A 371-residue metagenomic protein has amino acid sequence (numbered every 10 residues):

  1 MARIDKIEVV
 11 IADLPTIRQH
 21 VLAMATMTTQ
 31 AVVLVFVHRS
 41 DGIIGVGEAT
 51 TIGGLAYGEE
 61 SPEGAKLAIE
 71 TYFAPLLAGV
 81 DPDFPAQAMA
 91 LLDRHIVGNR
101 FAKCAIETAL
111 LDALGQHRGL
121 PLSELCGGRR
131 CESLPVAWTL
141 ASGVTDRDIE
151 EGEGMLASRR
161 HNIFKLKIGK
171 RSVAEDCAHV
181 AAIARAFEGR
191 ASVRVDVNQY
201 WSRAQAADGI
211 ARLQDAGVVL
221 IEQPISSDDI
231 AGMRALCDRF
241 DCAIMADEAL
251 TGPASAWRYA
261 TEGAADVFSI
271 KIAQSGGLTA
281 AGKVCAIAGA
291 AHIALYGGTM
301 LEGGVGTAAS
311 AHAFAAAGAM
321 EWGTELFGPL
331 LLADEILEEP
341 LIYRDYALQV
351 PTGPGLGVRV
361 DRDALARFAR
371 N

Functional and structural regions predicted by a protein language model:
A2-V193, N198-A207, A211-D215, R239 (+1 more regions): N-terminal capping/lid subdomain adjacent to the active-site entrance of alpha/beta enzymes
I11, I168, I225-D228, I272: Residues that line or immediately flank small-molecule/substrate-binding pockets and catalytic motifs
A49, Q223, I272, L326 (+1 more regions): Active-site donor-binding loop signature of nucleotide-sugar glycosyltransferases
I52, L111, G169-R171, S226 (+3 more regions): Short amphipathic alpha-helical "recognition" segments used for binding
L134-L140, N162-L166, A191-V197, I221-E222 (+4 more regions): Hydrophobic faces of well-ordered beta-strands that scaffold small-molecule active sites in alpha/beta enzyme cores
T145-R147, V173-C177, Y200-A204, S227-I230 (+3 more regions): Loop/helix-junction capping segments adjacent to catalytic residues or to phosphate/diphosphate-binding pockets
G217, D228-M245, L250-A347: Shared catalytic-loop signature of beta/alpha-barrel
